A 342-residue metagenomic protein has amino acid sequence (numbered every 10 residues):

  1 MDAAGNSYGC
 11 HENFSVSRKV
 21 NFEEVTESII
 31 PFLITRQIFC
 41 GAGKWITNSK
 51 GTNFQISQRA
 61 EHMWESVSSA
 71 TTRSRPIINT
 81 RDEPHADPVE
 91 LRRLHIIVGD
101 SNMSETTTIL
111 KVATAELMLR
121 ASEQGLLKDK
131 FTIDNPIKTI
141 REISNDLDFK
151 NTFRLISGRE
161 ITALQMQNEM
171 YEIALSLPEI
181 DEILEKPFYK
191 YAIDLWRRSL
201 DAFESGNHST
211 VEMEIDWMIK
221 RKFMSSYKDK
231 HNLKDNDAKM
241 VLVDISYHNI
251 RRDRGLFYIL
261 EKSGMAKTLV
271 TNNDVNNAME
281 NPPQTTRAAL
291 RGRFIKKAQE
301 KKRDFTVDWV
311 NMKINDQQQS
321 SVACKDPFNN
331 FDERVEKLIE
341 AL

Functional and structural regions predicted by a protein language model:
M1-E160: Loop-rich catalytic cores of soluble enzymes, especially ATP-dependent carboxylate-amine ligases and other
A3-A4, S15, A42, A60 (+15 more regions): A sequence-composition feature that detects small, non-aromatic residues
N6, N13, N21, N48 (+16 more regions): Detector for Asparagine
F22, L33, L91-L94, L110 (+17 more regions): Generic detector of leucine side chains in alpha-helical contexts
Q37, Q55-Q58, Q124, Q165-Q167 (+3 more regions): Residue-identity detector for glutamine
T139-S209: Acidic, Ser/Thr-rich low-complexity intrinsically disordered segments
F188-L342: Substrate-recognition/cap regions that form aromatic- and gly/pro-loop-enriched pockets for small-molecule ligands
